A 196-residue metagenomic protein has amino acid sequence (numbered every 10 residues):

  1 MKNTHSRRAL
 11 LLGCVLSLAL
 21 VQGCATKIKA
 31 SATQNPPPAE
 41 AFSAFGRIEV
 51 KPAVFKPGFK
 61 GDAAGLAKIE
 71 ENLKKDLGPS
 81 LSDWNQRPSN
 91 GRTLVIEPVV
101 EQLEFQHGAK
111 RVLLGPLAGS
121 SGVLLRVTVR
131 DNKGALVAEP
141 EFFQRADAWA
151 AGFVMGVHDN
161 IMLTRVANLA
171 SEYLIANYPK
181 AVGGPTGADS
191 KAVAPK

Functional and structural regions predicted by a protein language model:
M1-C24: Sec-dependent bacterial lipoprotein signal peptides
K2, Q22-K75, Q106, P140-F143 (+1 more regions): A structural "domain/chain start" motif
T26-K27, W84-V137, D147-V157: Surface-exposed short loop/turn segments
E49-G58, S80-Q86, L94-V99: Short low-complexity stretches enriched in small and charged residues
F59-A64, A135-K180: Short secondary-structure boundary motifs at beta->alpha junctions and helix caps
G65-I69, G115, H158: Alpha-helix N-cap and loop-to-helix initiation/capping positions
K68, N72, S120-G122, I161 (+1 more regions): A general alpha-helical scaffold signature found inside nucleotide-binding enzyme cores
L73-P88, E104, K133, A170-V182: Sec/Tat-exported extracytoplasmic proteins
